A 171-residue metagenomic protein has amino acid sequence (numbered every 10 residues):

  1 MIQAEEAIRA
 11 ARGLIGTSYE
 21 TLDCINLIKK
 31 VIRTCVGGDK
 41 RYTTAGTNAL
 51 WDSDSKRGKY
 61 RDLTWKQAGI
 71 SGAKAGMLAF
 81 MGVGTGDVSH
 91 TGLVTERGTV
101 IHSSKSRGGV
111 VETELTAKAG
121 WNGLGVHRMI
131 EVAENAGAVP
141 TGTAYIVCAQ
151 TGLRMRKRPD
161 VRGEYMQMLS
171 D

Functional and structural regions predicted by a protein language model:
M1-A4, E20-I25, T85, M168: Solvent-exposed, acidic/flexible segments
I2-E5, G38-L124, E131: ...with weaker cross-activation on analogous glycine-rich loops/strands in unrelated enzymes
A4-L22, D39-K40: Active-site nucleophile-His-acid catalytic modules used for acyl/amide transfer and hydrolysis across diverse enzymes
E5, R9, G13, N26-K30 (+1 more regions): Solvent-exposed, polar/charged alpha-helical surfaces in well-ordered, non-transmembrane soluble domains, broadly
Y19-V36: Active-site nucleophilic cysteine motif
K66-Q67, D160-M166: Short, solvent-exposed loop/turn positions at domain surfaces that link secondary-structure elements or cap domain
S71-K74, E164-S170: Residue-level recognition of short, solvent-exposed, well-ordered loop/turn junctions that link secondary-structure
A133-K157, M168-S170: SH3-family beta-barrel domains
